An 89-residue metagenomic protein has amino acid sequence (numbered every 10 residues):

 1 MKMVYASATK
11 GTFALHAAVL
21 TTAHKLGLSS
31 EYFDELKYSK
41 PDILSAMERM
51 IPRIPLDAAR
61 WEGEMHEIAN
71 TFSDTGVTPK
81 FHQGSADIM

Functional and structural regions predicted by a protein language model:
K2-M89: Helical "substrate-binding/catalytic lid" subdomain of Rossmann-like NAD(P)-dependent dehydrogenases/reductases
